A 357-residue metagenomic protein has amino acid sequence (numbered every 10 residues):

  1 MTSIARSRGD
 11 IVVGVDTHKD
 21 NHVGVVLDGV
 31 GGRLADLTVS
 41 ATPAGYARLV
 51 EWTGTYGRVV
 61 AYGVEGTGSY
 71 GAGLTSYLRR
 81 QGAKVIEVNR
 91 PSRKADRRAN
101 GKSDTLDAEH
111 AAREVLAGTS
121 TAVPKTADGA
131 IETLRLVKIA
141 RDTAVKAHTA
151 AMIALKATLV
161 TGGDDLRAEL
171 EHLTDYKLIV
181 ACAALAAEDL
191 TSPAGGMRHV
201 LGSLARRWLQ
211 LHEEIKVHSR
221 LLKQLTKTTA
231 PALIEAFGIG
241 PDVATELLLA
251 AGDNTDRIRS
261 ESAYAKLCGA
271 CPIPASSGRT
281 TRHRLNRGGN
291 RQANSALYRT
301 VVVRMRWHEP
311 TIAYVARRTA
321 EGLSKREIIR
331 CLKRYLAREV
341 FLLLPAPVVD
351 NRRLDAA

Functional and structural regions predicted by a protein language model:
T2-D28, A111, A144, E246: Gly/Thr-rich phosphate-binding beta-strand-loop-beta motif of the actin/hexokinase/Hsp70
K19-A44: Short glycine-rich, Thr/Ser-proximal phosphate-binding strand/loop in the N-terminal lobe of ATP-dependent enzymes
A44-A61: Short, basic/hydrophobic alpha-helical segments
Y46, S103, E235, P241-K325 (+1 more regions): Phosphate-backbone recognition surface of nucleic-acid-processing proteins
R58-Y70: Short glycine-rich phosphate-binding loop at a beta-alpha junction
R79, V85-P124, E132, K177-C182 (+1 more regions): Short alpha-helix plus adjacent loop in nuclease-associated cores
V137-A232: Glycine-rich, often acidic, oxyanion-interacting loops/wings at catalytic, nucleic-acid, or phospho-protein interfaces
